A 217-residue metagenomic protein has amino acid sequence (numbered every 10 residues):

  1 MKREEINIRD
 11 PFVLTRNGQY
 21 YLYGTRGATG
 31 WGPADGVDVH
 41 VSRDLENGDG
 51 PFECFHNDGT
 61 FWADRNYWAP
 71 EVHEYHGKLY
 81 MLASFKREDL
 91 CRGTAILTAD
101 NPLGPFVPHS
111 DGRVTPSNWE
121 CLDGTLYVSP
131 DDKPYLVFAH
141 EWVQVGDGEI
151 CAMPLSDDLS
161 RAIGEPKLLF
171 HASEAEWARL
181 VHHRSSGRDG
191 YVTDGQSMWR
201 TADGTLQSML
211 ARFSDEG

Functional and structural regions predicted by a protein language model:
M1-G217: Carbohydrate-active catalytic/glycan-binding domains of CAZyme proteins, especially the secreted or lumenal ectodomains
